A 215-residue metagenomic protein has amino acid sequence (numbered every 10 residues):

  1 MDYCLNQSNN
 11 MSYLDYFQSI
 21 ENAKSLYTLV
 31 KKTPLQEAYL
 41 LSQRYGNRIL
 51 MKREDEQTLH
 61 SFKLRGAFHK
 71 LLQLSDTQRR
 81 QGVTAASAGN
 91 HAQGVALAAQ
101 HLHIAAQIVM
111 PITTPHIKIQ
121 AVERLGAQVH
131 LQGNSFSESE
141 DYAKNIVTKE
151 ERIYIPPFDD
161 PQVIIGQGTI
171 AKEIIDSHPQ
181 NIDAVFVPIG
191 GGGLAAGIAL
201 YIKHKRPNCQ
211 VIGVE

Functional and structural regions predicted by a protein language model:
M1-E215: PLP-dependent amino-acid enzyme catalytic core
